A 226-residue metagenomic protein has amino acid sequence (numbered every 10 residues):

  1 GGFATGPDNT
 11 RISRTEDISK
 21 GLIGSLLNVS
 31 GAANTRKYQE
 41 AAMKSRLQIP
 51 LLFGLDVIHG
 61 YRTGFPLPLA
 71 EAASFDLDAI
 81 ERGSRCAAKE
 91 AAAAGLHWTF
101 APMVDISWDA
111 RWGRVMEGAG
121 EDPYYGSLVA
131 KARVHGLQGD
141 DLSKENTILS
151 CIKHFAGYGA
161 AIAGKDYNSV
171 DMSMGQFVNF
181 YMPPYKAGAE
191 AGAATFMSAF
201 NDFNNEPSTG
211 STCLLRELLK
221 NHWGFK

Functional and structural regions predicted by a protein language model:
G1-K226: Glycoside hydrolase catalytic-domain context in secreted enzymes
